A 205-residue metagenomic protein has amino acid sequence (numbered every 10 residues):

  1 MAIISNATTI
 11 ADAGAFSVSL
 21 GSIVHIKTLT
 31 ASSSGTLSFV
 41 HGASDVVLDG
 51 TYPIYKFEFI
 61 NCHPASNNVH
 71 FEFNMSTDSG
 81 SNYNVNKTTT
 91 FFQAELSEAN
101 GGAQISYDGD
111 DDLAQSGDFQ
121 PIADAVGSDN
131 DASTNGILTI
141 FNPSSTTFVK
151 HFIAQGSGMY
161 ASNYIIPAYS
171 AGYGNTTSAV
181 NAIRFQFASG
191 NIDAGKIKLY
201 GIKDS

Functional and structural regions predicted by a protein language model:
A2-S205: Surface-exposed molecular-recognition determinants
